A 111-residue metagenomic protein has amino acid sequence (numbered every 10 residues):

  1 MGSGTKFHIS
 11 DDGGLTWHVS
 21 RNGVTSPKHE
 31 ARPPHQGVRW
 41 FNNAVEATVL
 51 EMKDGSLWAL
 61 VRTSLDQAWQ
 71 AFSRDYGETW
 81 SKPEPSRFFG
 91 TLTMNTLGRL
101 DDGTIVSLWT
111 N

Functional and structural regions predicted by a protein language model:
M1-N111: Asp-box/BNR beta-propeller blade signature and adjacent active/binding-site loops in extracellular glycan-interacting
